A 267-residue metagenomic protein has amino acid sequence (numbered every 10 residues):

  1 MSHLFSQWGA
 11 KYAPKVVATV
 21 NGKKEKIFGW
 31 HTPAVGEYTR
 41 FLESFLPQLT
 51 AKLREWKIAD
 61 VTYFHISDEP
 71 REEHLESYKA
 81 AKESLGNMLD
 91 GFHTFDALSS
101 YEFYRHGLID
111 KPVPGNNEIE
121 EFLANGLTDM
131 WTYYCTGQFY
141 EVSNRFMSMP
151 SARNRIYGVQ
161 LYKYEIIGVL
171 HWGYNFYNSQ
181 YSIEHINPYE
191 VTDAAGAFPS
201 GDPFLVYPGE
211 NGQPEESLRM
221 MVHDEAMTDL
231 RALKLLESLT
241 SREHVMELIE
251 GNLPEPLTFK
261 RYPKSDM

Functional and structural regions predicted by a protein language model:
M1-M88, F92, D96-G107, N175-N178 (+1 more regions): Aromatic-lined carbohydrate-binding surfaces of glycoside hydrolases
F28, T32, F139-Y140, G212-E215: Generic signal for short, ordered secondary-structure residues within or immediately flanking folded domains
T39, R71, N144-M147, S151 (+2 more regions): Hydrophobic alpha-helical scaffolding
E43, P47, K79, R155 (+3 more regions): A structural signal for well-ordered alpha-helical segments within the folded catalytic domains of diverse enzymes
L49, L85, T94, P112-P114 (+4 more regions): Generic structural hydrophobic/aromatic packing signal, biased to beta-strands
R71, Y101, N116-D129, E237-M246: Generic structural signal for short, solvent-exposed loop/turn connectors between secondary structure elements
H106-F198: Catalytic-core region of carbohydrate-active enzymes that cleave or remodel glycosidic bonds
V142, Q160-M267: Aromatic- and carboxylate-lined catalytic core of secreted/periplasmic carbohydrate-active enzymes
